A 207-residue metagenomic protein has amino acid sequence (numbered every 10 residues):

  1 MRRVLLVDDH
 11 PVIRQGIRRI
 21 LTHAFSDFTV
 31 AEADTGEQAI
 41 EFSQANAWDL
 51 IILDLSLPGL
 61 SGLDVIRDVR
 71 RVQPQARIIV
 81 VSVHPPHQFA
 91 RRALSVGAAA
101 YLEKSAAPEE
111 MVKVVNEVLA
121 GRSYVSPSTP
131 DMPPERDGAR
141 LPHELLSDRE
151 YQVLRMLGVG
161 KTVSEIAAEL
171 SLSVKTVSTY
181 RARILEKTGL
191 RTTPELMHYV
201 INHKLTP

Functional and structural regions predicted by a protein language model:
I13, P58: The feature encodes the CheY-like receiver
E32-L50: Acidic, metal-coordinating helix/loop segments flanking the phosphotransfer/catalytic sites of two-component signaling
T35, S61-D64: Acidic catalytic/metal-coordinating carboxylates
E41, L63-Q75: Short amphipathic alpha-helix used as the core "switch/output" element in two-component signaling
D54, S82: Active-site residues of response regulator receiver
Q88-S95, A99-D148, Q152, T206: Short, flexible helix-to-coil linker/hinge segments that flank and couple to helix-turn-helix
A139-K175: Helix-turn-helix DNA-binding segment
A182-P207: Basic, Lys/Arg-enriched C-terminal extension of HTH/homeodomain DNA-binding domains
